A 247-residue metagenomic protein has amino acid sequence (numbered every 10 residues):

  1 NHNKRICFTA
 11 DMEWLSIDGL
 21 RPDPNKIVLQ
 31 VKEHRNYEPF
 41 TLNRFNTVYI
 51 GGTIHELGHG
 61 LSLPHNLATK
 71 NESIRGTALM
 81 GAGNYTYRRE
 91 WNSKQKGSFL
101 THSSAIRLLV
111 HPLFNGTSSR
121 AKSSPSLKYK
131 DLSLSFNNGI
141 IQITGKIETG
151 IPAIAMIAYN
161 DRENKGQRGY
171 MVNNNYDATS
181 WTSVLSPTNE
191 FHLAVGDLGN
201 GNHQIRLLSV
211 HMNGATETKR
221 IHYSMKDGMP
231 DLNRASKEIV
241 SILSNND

Functional and structural regions predicted by a protein language model:
N1-L67: Active-site-proximal segment of zinc-dependent metalloprotease catalytic domains
N1-R5, M12, D23-N25, S180-V184 (+2 more regions): Propeptide-to-catalytic entry region of secreted or membrane-anchored zinc metalloproteases
A10-W14, D18, N173, D231-K237 (+1 more regions): Extended interaction regions within the primary functional domain
L15-R21, H55, K70-E72, R88-R89 (+2 more regions): An almost-null, non-specific background feature that weakly reflects generic protein context rather than any particular
P24-K26, G97, H222: General N-terminal targeting signals
N36-T47, N66-S209, N213-T218: Replace "(M1/M4/M9/M12/WLM)" with "(e.g., M1/M4/M8/M9/M12/M26/WLM)" and add "not limited to" to clarify scope
N213-D247: Short beta-strand elements
